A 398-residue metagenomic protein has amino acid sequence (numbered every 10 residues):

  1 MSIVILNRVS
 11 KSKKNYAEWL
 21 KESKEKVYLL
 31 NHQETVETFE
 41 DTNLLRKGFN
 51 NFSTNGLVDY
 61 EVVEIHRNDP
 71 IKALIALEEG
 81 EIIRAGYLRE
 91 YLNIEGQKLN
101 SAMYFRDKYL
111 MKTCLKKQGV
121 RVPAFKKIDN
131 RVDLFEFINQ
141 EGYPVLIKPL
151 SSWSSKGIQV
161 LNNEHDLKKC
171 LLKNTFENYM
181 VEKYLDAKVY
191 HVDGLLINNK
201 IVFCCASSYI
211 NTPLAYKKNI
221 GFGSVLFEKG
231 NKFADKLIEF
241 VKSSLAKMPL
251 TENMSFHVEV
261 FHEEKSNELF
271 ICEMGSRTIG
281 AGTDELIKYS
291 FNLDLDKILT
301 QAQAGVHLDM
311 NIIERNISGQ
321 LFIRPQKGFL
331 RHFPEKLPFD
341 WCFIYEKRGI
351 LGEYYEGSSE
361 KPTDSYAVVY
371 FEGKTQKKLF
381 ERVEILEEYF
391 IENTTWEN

Functional and structural regions predicted by a protein language model:
M1-N100, V132, V306-L308, P325 (+2 more regions): ATP-binding N-terminal substructure of ATP-dependent carboxylate-amine bond-forming enzymes
R106-D186, I197-N199, S224-A246, E387: Active-site nucleotide/adenylate-binding loops and adjacent lid/helix of ATP-dependent enzymes
K117, T300-N398: Peripheral (often C-terminal) accessory segments that flank ATP-dependent C-N-forming ligase machineries
P149-S151, K217-N219, S359-D364: Short, flexible turn/loop "capping" segments at secondary-structure junctions
K183-V189, G194-L250, H262-E264, G275-Q303 (+1 more regions): ATP-dependent carboxylate/phosphate-activation module, predominantly the ATP-grasp catalytic core and closely related
V202, F256, E268-E273: Protein kinase-like catalytic core scaffold
L250-H257: Active-site-adjacent "lid" and substrate-binding segments of diverse enzymatic cores
